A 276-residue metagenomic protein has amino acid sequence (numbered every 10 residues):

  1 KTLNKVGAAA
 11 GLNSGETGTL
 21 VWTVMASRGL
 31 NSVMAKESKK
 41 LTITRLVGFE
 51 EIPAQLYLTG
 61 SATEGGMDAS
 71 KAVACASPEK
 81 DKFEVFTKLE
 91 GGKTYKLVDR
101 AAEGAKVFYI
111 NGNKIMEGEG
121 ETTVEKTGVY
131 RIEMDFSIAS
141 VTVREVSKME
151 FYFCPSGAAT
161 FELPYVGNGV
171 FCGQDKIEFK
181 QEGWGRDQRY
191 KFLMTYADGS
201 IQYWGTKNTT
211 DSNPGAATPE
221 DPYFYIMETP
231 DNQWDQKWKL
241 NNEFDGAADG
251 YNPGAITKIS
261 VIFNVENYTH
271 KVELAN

Functional and structural regions predicted by a protein language model:
K1-N276: Insoluble glucan recognition modules
